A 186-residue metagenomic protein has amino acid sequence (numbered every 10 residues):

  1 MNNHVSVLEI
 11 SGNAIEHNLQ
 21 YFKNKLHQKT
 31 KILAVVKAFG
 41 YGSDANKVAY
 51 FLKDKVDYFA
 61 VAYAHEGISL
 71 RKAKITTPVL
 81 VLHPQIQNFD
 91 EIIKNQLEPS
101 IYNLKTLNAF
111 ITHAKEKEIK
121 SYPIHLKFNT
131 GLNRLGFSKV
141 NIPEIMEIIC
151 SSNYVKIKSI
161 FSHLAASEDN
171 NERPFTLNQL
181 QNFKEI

Functional and structural regions predicted by a protein language model:
N2, V7-I10, A14, T30-N182: Active-site-proximal beta-alpha core segment in soluble small-molecule metabolic enzymes
I15-N18, F22, I186: Alpha-helical packing segments of well-folded alpha/beta enzyme cores
K25: Conserved PLP-enzyme active-site core in the AAT-like
